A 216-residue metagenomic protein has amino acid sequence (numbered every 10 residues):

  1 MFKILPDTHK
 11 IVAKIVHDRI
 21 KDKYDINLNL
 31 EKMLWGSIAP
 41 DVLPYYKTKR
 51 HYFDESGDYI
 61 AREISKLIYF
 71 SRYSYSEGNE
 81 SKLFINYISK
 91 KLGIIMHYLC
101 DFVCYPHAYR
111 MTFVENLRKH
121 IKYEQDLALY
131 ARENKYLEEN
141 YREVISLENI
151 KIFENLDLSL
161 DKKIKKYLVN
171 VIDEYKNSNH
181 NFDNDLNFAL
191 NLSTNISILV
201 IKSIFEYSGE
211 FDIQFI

Functional and structural regions predicted by a protein language model:
M1-S81, I85, K90, A108-I216: N-terminal, motif-rich segments that launch catalysis or mediate targeting to/interaction with membranes, typified by
L43, C100-C104: Short active-site segment of divalent metal-dependent hydrolases/proteases that encodes the spacing between
Y87-M96, C100: Short alpha-helix carrying the canonical HExxH Zn2+-binding catalytic motif
